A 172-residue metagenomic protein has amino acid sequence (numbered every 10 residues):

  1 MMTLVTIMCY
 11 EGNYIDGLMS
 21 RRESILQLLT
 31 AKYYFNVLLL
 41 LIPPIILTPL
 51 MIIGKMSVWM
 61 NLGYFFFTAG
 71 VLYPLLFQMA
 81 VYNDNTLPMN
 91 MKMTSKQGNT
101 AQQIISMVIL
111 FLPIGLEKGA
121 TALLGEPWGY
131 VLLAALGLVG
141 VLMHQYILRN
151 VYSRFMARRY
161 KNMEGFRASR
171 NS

Functional and structural regions predicted by a protein language model:
M1-G12, I25-S172: Hydrophobic alpha-helical transmembrane segments of membrane proteins
I15: A glycine- and small/hydrophobic-rich beta-loop-beta segment that serves as a flexible "lid/hinge" or phosphate-binding
M19-S24: Short helix-to-coil transition segments within interhelical loops that connect adjacent transmembrane helices
